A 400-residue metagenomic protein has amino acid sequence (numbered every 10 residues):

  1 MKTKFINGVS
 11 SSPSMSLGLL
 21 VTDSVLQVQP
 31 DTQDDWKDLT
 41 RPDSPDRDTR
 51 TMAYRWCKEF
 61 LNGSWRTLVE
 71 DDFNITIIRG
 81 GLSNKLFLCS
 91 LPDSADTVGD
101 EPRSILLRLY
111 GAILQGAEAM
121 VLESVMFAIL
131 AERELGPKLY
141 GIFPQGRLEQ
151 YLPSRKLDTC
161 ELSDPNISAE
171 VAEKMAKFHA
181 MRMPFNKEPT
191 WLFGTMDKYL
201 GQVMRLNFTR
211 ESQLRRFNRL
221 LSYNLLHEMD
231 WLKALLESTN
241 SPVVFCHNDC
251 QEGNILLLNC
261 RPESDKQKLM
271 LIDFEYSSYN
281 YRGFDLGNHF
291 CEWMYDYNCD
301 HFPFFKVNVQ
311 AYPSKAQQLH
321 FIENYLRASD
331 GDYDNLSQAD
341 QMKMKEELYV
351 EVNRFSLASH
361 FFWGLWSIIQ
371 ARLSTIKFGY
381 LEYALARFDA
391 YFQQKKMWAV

Functional and structural regions predicted by a protein language model:
K2-T76: Juxta-kinase regulatory segment immediately upstream of eukaryotic protein kinase catalytic domains
P42, Q213, D334-V400: Helical subdomain adjoining the active site within ATP-dependent kinase catalytic cores
R50, Y54, M196-M204, L226 (+2 more regions): An amphipathic alpha-helix signature
L61-S64, M175, H179-N186, N207 (+6 more regions): A general structural signal marking secondary-structure boundaries and capping sites
N74-H227, W231, L235-F245, N259-Q267: ATP-binding pocket architecture of kinase catalytic cores
F245-H247, E252: Catalytic-loop of the protein kinase fold
I255-F304: Catalytic activation segment of kinase domains across protein kinase-like and atypical kinase folds
F284-L336, L357-T375, A390: Active-site activation/catalytic loop segments of kinase-like enzymes and analogous catalytic loops in related
